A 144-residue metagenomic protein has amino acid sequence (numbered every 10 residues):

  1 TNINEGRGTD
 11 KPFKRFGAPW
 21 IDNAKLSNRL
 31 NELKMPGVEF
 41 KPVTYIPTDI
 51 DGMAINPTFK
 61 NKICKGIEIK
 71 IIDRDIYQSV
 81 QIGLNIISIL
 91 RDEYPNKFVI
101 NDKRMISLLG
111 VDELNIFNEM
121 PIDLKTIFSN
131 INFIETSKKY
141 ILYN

Functional and structural regions predicted by a protein language model:
T1-K25: A conserved active-site cap/scaffold subdomain adjacent to cofactor or substrate pockets
G6, V111, Y143-N144: Surface-exposed loop/turn and secondary-structure junction residues enriched for glycine/proline
P12-F13, G37, Y140: Generic secondary-structure boundary/loop-capping signal
G17-I131: Conserved functional hotspot residues or short segments at active or partner-binding sites across diverse domains
N130-N144: Structural signal for terminal/edge beta-strands and the immediately following C-terminal loop/tail that closes
